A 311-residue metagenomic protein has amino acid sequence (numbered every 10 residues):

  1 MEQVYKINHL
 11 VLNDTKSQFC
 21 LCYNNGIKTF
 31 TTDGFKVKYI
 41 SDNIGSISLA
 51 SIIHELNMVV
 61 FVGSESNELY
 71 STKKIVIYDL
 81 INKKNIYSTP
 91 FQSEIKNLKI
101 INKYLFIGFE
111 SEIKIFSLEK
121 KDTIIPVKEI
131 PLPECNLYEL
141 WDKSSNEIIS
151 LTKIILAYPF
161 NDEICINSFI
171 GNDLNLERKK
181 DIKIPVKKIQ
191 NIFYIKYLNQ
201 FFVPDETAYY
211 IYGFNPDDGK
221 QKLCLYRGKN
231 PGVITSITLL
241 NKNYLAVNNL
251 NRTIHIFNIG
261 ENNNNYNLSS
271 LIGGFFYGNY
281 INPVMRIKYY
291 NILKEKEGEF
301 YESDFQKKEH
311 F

Functional and structural regions predicted by a protein language model:
M1-K28, N43-N57, F61: Beta-strand-rich domains and repeat architectures in extracellular enzymes and scaffolds, especially beta-propellers
E2-V11, G45-S51, S93-K99, P131-S150 (+3 more regions): Canonical WD40 repeat/beta-propeller blade segments in eukaryotic WD-repeat proteins
F19, V59, L105, L156 (+2 more regions): Hydrophobic beta-strand positions that form the internal "hydrophobic ladder" of WD40/Gbeta-like beta-propeller blades
L21-C22, N67-T72, I107, P159-D162 (+1 more regions): Short, solvent-exposed loop/turn segments at conserved positions within beta-propeller repeat blades
G26, F35, S41-I47, Y70 (+3 more regions): Terminal intrinsically disordered, low-complexity extensions flanking WD-repeat/beta-propeller proteins
F30-K38, K74-K84, E112-K128, P159-K187 (+3 more regions): Per-blade loop-tip surfaces of WD-repeat and WD-like beta-propellers in eukaryotic adaptors/scaffolds
F35-L69, K73-K74, L80-K96: Blade-loop segments of beta-propeller domains
N82-N146: Asp-box/WD-like beta-propeller blade repeats and closely related beta-sheet repeat scaffolds
